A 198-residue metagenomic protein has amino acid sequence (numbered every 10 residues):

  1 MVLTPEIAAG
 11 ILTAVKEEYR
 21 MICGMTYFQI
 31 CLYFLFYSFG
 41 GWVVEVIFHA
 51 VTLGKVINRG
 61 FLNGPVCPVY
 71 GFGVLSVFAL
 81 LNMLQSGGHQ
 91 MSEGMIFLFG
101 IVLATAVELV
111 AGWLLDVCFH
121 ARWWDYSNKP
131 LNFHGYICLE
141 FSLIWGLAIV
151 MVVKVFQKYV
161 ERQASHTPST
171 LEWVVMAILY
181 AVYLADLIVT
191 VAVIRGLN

Functional and structural regions predicted by a protein language model:
T4, A8-A9, T13-A14: Ala/Thr-enriched low-complexity intrinsically disordered regions
L12-N198: Aromatic-rich, lipid-facing transmembrane alpha helices and their immediate juxtamembrane interface loops in integral
